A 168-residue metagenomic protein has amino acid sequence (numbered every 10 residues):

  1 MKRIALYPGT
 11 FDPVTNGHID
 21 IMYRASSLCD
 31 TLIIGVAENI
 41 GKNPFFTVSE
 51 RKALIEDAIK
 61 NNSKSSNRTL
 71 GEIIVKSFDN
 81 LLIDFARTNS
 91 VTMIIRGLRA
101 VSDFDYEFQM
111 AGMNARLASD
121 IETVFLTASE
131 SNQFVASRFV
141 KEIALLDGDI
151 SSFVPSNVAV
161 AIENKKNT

Functional and structural regions predicted by a protein language model:
M1-T168: Nucleotidyltransferase catalytic core that binds NTPs
